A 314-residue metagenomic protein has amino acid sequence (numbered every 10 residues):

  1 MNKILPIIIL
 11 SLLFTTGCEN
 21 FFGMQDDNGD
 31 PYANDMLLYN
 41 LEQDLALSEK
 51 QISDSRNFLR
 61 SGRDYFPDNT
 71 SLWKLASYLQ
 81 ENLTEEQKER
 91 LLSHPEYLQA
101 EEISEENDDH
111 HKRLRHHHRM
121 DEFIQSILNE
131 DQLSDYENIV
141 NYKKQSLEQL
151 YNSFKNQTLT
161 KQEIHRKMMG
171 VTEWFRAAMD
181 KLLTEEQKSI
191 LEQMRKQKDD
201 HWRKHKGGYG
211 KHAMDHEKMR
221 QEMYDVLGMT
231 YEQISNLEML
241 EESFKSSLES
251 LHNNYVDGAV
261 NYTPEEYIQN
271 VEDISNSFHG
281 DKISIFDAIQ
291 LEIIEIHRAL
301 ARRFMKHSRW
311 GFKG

Functional and structural regions predicted by a protein language model:
N2-I8: Sec-dependent signal peptide recognition, specifically the positively charged N-region followed immediately by
F14-G17: C-terminal motif of bacterial Sec signal peptides marking the signal peptidase cleavage site
E19-G314: Charge-rich (acidic/polar
